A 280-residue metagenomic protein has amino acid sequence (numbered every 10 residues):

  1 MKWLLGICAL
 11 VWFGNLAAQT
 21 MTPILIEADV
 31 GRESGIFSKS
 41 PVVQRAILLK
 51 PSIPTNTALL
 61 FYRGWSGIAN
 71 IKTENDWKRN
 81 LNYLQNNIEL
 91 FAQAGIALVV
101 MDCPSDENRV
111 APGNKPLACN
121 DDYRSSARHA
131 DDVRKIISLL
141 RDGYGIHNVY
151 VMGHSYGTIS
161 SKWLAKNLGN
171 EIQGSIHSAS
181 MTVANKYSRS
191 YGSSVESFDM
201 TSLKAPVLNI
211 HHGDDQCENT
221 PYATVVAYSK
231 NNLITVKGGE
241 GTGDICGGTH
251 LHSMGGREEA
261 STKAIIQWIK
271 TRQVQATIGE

Functional and structural regions predicted by a protein language model:
W12-G14: N-terminal signal peptide c-region/cleavage motif recognized by signal peptidases
Q19-P54: N-terminal cap/lid segment of alpha/beta-hydrolase-fold proteins
S52-L90: Short, surface-exposed "cap/lid" segments of acyl-processing enzymes
Y83, R109-G143: Alpha/beta-hydrolase active-site loop
I88-V110: Conserved alpha/beta-hydrolase
S138-S202: Primarily recognizes the serine-hydrolase "nucleophile elbow" in alpha/beta-hydrolase and SGNH/GDSL folds
G174-G238: The feature captures the conserved acid-bearing segment of alpha/beta-hydrolase catalytic domains
N231-E280: C-terminal catalytic histidine-bearing segment of alpha/beta-hydrolase fold enzymes
